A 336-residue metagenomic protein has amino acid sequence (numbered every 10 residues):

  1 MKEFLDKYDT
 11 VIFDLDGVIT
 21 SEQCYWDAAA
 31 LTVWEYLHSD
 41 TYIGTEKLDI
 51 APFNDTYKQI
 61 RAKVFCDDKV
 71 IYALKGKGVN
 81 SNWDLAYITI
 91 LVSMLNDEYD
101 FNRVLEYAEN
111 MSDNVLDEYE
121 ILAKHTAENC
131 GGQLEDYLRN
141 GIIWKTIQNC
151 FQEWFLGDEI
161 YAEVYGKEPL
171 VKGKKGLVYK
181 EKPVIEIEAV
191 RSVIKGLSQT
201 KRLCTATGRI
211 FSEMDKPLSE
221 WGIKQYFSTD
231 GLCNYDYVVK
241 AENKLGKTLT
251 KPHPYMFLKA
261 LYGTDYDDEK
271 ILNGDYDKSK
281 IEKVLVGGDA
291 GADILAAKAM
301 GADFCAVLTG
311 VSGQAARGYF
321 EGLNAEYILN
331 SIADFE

Functional and structural regions predicted by a protein language model:
M1-C66, D84-Y87: Active-site neighborhood of HAD-like aspartate-dependent phosphohydrolases
K2, I12, G132, N149 (+3 more regions): Short, acidic loop-to-helix structural element flanking the phosphoryl-transfer center in phosphate-processing enzymes
S21-Y25, G78-N82, E186, L249-F257: Phosphate/oxyanion-binding active-site loops and adjacent basic polyanion-contact surfaces
C24, R209-I210, P252, D289 (+2 more regions): Short beta->alpha linker loops
S39-D40, K47-D158: Non-catalytic, alpha-helical, charged scaffold/linker segments that couple or flank catalytic or architectural cores
E181-I185, C204, I210-L285, G291 (+1 more regions): Substrate-recognition "cap/lid" segment bordering the active-site pocket of phosphatases
G208, L285-Y327: Acidic, Mg2+-coordinating phosphoryl-transfer loop and its flanking beta/alpha structural elements, shared across
C233-N234, E326-F335: Short acidic-hydrophobic, aromatic-tinged amphipathic segments that line or gate anion-handling sites
